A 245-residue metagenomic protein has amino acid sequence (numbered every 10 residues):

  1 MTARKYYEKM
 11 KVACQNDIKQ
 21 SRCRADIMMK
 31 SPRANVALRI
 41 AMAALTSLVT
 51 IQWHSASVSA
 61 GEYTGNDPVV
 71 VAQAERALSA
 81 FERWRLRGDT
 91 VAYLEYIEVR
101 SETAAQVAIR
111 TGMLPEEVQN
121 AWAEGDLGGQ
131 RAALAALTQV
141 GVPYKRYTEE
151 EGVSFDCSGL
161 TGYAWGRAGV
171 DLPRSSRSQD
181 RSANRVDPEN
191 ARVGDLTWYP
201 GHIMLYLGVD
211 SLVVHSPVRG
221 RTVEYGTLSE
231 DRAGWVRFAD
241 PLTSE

Functional and structural regions predicted by a protein language model:
M1-P32: N-terminal secretory signal peptides that target proteins for export/translocation
D17-K19, A34, L172, S176: Coiled-coil-like amphipathic alpha-helices with heptad-repeat character
R24-P143, E230-E245: Intrinsically disordered, low-complexity, Pro/Ser/Thr/Asn/Gly/Ala-rich spacer/linker segments adjacent to signal
G61, V170-S229: ...with weaker cross-activation on analogous glycine-rich loops/strands in unrelated enzymes
V140-V193: Catalytic cysteine-centered active-site loop
